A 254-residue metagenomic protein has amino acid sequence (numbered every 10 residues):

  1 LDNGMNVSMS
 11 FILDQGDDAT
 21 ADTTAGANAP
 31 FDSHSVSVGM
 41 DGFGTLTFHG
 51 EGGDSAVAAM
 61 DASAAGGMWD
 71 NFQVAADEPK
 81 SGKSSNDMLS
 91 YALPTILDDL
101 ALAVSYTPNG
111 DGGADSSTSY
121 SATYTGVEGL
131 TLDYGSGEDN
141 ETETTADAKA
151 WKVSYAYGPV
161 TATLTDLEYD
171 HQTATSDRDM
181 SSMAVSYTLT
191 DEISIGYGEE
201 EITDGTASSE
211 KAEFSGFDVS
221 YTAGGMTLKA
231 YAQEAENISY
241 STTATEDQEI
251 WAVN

Functional and structural regions predicted by a protein language model:
L1-N254: Outer-membrane beta-barrel proteins
